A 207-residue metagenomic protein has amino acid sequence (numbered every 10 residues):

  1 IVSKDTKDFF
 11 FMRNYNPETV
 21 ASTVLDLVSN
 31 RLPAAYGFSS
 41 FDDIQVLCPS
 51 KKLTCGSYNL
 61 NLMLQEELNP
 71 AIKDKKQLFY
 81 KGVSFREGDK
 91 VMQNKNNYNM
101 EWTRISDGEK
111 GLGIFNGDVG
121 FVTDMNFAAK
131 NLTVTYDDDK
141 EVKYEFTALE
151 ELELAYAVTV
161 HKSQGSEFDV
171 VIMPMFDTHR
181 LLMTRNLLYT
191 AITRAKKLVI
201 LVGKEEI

Functional and structural regions predicted by a protein language model:
I1-G111: Conserved helicase motor core of P-loop NTPases
N116-I207: C-terminal accessory regions
